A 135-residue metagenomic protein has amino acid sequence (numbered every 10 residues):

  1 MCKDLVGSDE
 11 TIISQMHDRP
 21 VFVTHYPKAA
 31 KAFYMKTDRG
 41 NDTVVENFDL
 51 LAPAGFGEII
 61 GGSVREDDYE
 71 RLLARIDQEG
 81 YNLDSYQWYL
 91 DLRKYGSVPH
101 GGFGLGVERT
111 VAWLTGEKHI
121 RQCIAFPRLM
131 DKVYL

Functional and structural regions predicted by a protein language model:
M1-L135: A translation/RNA-centric and nucleic-acid-associated enzymatic feature enriched in Class II aminoacyl-tRNA synthetases
